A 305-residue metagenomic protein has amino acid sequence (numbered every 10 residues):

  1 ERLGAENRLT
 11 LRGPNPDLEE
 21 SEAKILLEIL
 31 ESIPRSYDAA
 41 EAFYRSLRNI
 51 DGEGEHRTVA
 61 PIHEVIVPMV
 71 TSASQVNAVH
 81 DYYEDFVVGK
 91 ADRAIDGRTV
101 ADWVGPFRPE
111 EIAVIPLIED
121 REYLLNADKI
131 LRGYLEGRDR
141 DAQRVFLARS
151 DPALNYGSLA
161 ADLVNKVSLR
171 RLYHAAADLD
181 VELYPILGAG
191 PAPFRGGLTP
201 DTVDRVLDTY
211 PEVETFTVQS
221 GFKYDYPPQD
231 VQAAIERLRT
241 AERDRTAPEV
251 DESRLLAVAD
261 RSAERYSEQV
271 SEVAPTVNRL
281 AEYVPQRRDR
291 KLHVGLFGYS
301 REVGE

Functional and structural regions predicted by a protein language model:
E1, A5, E214-T215, K223-E305: Acidic, glycine-enriched catalytic cores built around paired aspartates
E1-D139, Q143-R144, Y184, E214: Catalytic alpha/beta active-site cores
K24, E28-E31, G54, S74 (+6 more regions): Acidic, polar-rich N-terminal leader regions of halophilic archaeal proteins
V59, V65-V70, V76-V79, V87-V88 (+17 more regions): Extended aliphatic helical segments
P106-E110, L124-D260: Catalytic or ion-translocation cores adjacent to nucleophile or general acid/base/metal-coordination motifs in diverse
